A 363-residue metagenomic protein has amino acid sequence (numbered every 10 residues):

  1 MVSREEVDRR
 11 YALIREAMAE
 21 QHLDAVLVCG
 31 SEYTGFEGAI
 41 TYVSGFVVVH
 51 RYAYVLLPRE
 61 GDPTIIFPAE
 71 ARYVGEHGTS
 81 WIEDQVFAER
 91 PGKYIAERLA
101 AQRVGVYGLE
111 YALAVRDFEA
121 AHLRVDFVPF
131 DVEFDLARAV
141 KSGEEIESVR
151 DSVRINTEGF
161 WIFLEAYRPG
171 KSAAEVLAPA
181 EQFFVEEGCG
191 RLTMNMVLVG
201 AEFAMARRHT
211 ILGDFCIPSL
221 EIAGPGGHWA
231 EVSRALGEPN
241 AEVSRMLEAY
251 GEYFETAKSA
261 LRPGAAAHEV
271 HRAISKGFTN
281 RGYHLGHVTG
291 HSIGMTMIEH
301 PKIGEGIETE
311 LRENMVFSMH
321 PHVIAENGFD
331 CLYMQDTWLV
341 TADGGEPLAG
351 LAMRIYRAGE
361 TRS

Functional and structural regions predicted by a protein language model:
M1-S363: Active-site neighborhoods and metal-handling regions in enzymes and metal-associated proteins
